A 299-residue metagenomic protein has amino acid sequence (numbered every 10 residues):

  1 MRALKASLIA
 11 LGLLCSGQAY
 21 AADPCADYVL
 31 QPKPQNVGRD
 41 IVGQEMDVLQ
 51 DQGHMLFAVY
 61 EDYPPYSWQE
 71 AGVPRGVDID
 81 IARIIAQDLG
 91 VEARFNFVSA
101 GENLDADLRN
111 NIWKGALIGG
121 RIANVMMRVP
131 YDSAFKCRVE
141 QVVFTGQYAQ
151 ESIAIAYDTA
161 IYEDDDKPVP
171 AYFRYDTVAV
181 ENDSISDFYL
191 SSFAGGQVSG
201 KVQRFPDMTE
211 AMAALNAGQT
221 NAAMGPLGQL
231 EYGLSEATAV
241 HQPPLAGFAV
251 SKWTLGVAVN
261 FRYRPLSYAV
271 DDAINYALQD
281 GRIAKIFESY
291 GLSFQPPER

Functional and structural regions predicted by a protein language model:
A22-D40, A82-D88, T159-E163, Y175-T177 (+1 more regions): Extended ligand-binding regions for polar small-molecule ligands
D23-C25, Q31-N124: Extracytoplasmic small-molecule ligand-binding "clamshell" domains of the periplasmic binding protein/Venus flytrap
M55-V59, P168-S186: Short loop->beta-strand "edge-of-pocket" segments that line small-molecule binding or catalytic clefts across diverse
R83, Q87-F97, Y172, D183-F205 (+2 more regions): Ligand-binding cleft/hinge of the Venus flytrap
I85, I112, A214-N216, V270: Hydrophobic residues within well-ordered alpha-helices
F95-P170: Acidic, polar ligand-binding/catalytic clefts
M127-R138, S191-S192, N216-S251: A ligand-binding cleft/hinge motif common to bilobed small-molecule-binding domains
A149-A156, L227, E231-I274, S293-R299: Periplasmic-binding protein-like
